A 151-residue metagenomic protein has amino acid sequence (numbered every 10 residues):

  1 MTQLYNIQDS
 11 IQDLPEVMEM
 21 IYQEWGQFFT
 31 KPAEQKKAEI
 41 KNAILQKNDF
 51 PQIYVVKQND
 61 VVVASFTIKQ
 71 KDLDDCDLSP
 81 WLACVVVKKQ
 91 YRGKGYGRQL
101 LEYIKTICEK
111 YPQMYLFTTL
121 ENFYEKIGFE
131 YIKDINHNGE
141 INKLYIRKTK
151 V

Functional and structural regions predicted by a protein language model:
T2-V17: A short beta-loop-alpha structural element at the N-terminal edge of CoA-dependent acyl/N-acetyltransferase catalytic
Q27-I53, K57, T67: Active-site rim helix/loop that mediates acceptor-substrate recognition in acyltransferases
P51, D77, L82, Y111: Short coil/loop residues immediately preceding or within conserved phosphate-binding loops of NTP-utilizing enzyme
I53-V55, V61-K71, W81, V86: Conserved beta-strand in the GNAT
K57-N59, R147-T149: Active-site beta-strand termini and strand-to-loop segments that position acidic
Q90-Y103: Conserved acetyl-CoA pyrophosphate-binding loop and the N-cap/start of the following alpha-helix in GNAT-like
L101, I107-T119: Conserved GNAT acetyl-CoA-binding A-motif
T118-K143: Conserved active-site alpha-helix within GNAT-family acetyltransferase domains
